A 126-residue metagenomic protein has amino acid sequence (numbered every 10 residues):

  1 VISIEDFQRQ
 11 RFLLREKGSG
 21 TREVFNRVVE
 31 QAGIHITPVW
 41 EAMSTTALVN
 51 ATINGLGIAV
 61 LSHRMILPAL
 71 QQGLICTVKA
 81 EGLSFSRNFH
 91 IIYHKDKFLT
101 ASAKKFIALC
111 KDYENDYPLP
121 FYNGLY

Functional and structural regions predicted by a protein language model:
V1-F12: Flexible hinge/capping segments at coil-to-helix
S3-E5, E30-Q31, L67, E81-L83: Short secondary-structure boundary/capping segments
E5, V49-N50, K104: Alpha-helical segments flanking ligand/cofactor-binding loops in enzyme cores
Q10-A32, L99-A103, I107-A108, E114-L125: Secondary-structure junction motif
R11, I58, C76, H90-I92: Residues embedded in well-ordered beta-strands
K17, W40, E81-G82, K95: Structured beta->alpha junctions
E23-T77: Hydrophobic hinge/microswitch elements
F89-L99: A bilobed periplasmic-binding-protein/Venus flytrap-type ligand-binding module shared by bacterial periplasmic
